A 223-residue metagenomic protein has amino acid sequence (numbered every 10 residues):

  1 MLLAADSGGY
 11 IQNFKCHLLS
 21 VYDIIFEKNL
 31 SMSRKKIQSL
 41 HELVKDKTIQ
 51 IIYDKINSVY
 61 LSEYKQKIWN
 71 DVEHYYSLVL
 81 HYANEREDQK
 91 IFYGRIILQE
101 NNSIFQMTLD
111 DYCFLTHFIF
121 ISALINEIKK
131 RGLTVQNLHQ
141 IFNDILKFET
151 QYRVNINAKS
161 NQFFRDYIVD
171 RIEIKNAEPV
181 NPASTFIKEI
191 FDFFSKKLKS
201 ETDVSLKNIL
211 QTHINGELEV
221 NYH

Functional and structural regions predicted by a protein language model:
L2, D6-H223: Glycine- and hydrophobic-rich flexible loops that cap the catalytic core of alpha/beta enzyme folds
